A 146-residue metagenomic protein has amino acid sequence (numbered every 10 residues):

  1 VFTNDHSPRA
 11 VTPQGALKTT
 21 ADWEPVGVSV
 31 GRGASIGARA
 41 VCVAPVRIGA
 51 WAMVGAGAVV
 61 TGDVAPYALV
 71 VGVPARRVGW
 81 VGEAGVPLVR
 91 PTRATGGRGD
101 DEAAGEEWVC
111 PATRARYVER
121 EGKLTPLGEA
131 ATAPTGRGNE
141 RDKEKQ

Functional and structural regions predicted by a protein language model:
V1-V46: Flexible, glycine/small-residue-enriched loop-and-beta-strand segment within the central core of proteins
S29, S35-G37, V41, R47 (+3 more regions): Glycine-/alanine-rich, low-charge beta-solenoid repeats
R77, V86-V89, R116-Y117: Cys/His-rich microdomains that often coordinate metals
R77-W80, W108: Cys/His-enriched microdomains
W80, R90-A94, R120-K123: Short Cys/His-rich "knuckle" micro-motifs
G82, C110-T113: Short cysteine-rich clusters marking metal-coordination/redox-active sites
T92-E107: Short linker/helix segments within small regulatory modules
A115-P134: Short metal-binding segments enriched for Cys and/or His
